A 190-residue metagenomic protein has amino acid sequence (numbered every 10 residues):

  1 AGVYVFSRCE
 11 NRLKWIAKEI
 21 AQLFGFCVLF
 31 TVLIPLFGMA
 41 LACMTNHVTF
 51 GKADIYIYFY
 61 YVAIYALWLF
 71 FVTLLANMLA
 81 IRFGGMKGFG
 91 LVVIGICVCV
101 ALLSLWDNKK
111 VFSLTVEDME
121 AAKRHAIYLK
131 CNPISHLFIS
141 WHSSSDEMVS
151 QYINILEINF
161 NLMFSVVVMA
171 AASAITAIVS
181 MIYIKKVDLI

Functional and structural regions predicted by a protein language model:
A1-G2, F70-K87, V167-L189: Transmembrane alpha-helical segments in integral membrane proteins
A1-G25: Helix-loop-helix units of permease transmembrane domains in multi-pass membrane transporters, especially ABC
S7-C9, K18, F59, I64 (+2 more regions): Generic signature of intrinsically disordered, low-complexity segments enriched in small/polar residues
C9, C27, C43, C97-C99 (+1 more regions): Generic recognition of cysteine residues
A17-K87, E120-A121, L137-V167: Secretory targeting signals
V28, F37-G38, A42-H47, F89 (+2 more regions): Charge-rich, low-complexity amphipathic helices in intrinsically disordered tails/linkers adjacent to domains
G85-G95: Alpha-helical transmembrane segments of multi-pass membrane transporters/permeases
I94-I190: Terminal transmembrane helical anchor/hairpin motif
